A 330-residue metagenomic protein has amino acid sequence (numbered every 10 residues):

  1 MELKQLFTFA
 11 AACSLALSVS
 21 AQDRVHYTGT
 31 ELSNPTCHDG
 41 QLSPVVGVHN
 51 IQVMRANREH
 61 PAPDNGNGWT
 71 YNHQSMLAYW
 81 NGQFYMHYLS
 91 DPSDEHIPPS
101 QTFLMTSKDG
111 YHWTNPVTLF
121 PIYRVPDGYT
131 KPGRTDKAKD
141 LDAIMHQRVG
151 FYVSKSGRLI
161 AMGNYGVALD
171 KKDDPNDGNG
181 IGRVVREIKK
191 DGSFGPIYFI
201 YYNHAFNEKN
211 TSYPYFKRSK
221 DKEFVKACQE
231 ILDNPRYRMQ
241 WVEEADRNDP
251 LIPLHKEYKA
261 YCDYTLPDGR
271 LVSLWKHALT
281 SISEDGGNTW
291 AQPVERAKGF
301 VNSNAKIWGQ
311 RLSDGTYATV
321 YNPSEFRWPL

Functional and structural regions predicted by a protein language model:
E2-A12: Sec-dependent signal peptide recognition, specifically the positively charged N-region followed immediately by
A12-S20: Hydrophobic h-region of N-terminal signal peptides that target proteins for export in Gram-negative bacteria
Q22-T70, Y79-I144, V153-N302, R311-L330: Beta-rich carbohydrate-recognition and catalytic domains
S75-L77, W308: Conserved beta-propeller blade repeats
N304-K306: Alpha-helical scaffolding within the catalytic cores of extracellular/periplasmic polymer-degrading hydrolases
